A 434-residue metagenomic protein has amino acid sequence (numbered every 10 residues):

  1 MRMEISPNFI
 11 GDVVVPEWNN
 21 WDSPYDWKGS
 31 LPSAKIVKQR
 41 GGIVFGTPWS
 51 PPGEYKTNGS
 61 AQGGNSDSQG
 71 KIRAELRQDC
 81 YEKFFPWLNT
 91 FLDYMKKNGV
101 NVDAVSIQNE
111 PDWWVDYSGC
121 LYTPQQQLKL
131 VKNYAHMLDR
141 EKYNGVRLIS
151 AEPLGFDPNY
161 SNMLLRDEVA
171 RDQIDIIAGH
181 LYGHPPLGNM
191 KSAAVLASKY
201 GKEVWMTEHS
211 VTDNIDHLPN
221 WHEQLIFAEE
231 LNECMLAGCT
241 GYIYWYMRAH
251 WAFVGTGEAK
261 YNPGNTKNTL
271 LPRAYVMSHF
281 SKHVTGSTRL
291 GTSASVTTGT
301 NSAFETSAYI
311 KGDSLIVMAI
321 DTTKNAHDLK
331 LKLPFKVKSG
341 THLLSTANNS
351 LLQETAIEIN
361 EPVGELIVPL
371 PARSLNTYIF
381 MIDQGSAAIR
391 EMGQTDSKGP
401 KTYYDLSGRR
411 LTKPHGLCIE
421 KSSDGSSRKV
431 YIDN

Functional and structural regions predicted by a protein language model:
M1-D103, Q125-L128, K132, H136: N-terminal catalytic cores of secreted or lumenal carbohydrate-active enzymes
M1-E4, I43-P48, D103-I107, R147-S150 (+5 more regions): Structural recognition of the beta-strand scaffold that forms the well-ordered cores of secreted hydrolase catalytic
P86-T90, Y94-A104, P111-T212: Active-site neighborhood of glycoside hydrolase catalytic domains
E203-V284, L290-S302: Aromatic/acidic polysaccharide-binding cleft in carbohydrate-active enzymes
T297-K338, R373: Carbohydrate-binding surface patches
E358-G385: C-terminal beta-strand-rich structural cap/linker in extracellular carbohydrate-active enzymes
D383-S407: Residue-level detector of functionally pivotal "anchor" positions at catalytic/ligand-binding pockets or at interdomain
L417-N434: C-terminal tail/sorting-segment detector
